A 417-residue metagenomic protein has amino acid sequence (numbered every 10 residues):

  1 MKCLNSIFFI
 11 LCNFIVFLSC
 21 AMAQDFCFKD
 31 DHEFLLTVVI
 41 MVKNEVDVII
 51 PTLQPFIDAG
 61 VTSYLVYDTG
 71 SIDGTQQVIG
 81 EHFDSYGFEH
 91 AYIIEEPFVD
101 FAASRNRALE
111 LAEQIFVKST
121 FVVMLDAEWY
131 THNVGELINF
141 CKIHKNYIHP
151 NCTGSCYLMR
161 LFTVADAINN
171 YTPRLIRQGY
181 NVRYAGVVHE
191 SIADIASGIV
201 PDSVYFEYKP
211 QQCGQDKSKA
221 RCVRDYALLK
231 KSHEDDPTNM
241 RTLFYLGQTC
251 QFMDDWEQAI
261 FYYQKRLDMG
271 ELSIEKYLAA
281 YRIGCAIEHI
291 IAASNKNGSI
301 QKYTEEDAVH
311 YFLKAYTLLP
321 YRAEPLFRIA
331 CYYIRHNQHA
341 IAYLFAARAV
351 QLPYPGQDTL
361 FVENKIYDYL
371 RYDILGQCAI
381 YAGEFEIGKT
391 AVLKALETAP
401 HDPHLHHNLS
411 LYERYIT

Functional and structural regions predicted by a protein language model:
N44-S63: Short, well-formed alpha-helical segments that are part of the catalytic scaffolds of diverse glycosyltransferases
P55, A59, Y67-I79, P97-F98 (+1 more regions): A conserved acidic beta->alpha catalytic loop
G80-L111: Conserved donor nucleotide-binding strand/loop of the catalytic core
A103-E110, F116, F121-V123, W129-F261 (+1 more regions): Catalytic-site signature of metal-activated, phosphate-bearing donor transferases, centered on the GT-A/GT-A-like
